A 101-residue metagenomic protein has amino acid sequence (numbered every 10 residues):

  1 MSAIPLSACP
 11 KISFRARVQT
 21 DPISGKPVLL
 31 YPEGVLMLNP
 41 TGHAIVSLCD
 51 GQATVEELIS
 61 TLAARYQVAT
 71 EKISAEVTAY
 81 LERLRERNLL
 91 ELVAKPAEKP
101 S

Functional and structural regions predicted by a protein language model:
M1-H43, E98: Acidic, low-complexity/disordered tracts enriched in E/D and polar residues
G34-S101: Long, charge-rich, low-complexity alpha-helical segments
